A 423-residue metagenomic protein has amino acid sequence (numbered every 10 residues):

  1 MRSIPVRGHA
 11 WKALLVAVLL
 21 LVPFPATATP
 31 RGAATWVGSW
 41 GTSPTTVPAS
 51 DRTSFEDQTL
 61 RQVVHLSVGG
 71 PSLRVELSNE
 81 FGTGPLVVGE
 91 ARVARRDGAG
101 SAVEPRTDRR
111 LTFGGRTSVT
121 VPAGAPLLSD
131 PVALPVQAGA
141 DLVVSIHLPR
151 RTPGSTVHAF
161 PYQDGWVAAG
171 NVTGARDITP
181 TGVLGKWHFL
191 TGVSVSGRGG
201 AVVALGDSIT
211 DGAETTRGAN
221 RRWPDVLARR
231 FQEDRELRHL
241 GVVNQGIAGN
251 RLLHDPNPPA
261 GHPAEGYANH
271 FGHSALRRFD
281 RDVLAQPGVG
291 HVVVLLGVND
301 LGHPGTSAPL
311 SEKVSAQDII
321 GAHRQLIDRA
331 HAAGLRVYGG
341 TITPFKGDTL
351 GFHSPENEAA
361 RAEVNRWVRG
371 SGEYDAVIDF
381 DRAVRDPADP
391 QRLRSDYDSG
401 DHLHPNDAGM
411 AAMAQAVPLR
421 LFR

Functional and structural regions predicted by a protein language model:
M1-H9, L14-L205, T210-A219, R235-E236: N-terminal secretory targeting modules
W40, E56, R61-Q62, P85 (+6 more regions): Conserved SGNH/GDSL esterase-like catalytic core that processes O-acyl groups on lipids and polysaccharides
F81, R150-R151, S208-G212, I247-L252 (+4 more regions): Solvent-exposed loop/turn segments at secondary-structure junctions within structured extracellular/periplasmic domains
P259-P263, G272, G302, I342-R423: Catalytic His-Asp segment of secreted/periplasmic serine-dependent ester chemistry enzymes
L295, G340-T341: A cross-family glycoside hydrolase active-site/sugar-binding cleft signature
H323-H331: Surface-exposed amphipathic alpha-helices with a cationic face
